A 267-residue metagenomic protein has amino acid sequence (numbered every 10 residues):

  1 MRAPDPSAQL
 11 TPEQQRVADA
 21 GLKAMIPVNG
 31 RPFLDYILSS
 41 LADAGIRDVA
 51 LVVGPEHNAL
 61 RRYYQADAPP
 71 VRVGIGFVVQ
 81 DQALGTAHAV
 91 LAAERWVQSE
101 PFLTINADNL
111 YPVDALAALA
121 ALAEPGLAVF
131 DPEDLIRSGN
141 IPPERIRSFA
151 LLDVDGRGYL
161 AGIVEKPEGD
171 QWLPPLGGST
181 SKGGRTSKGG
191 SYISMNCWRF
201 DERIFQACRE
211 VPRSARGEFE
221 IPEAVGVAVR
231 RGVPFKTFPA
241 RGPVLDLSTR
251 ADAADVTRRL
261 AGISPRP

Functional and structural regions predicted by a protein language model:
M1-T104, R216: Conserved N-terminal catalytic core of the sugar/cofactor nucleotidyltransferase
M25, L152-V154, T237: A structural signal for short hydrophobic beta-strand segments in well-ordered beta-sheet cores
Y36, A59-R62, D114, A224 (+1 more regions): Phosphate- and divalent-cation-binding pockets in alpha/beta enzyme and binding domains that engage nucleotide-derived
L51, T104, L127-A128, T237: Structural beta-sheet core signal
V78-Q80, K166, F238-A240: Conserved beta-strand termini and adjacent loop/short-helix elements that scaffold enzyme active sites in alpha/beta
A107-L110: The conserved acidic donor/metal-binding loop of glycosyltransferases
P112-Q206, V211: Conserved core of the sugar-phosphate nucleotidyltransferase
G156-Y159, S179-K188, N196-P267: Terminal amphipathic alpha-helical/low-complexity segments used for targeting or macromolecular assembly
